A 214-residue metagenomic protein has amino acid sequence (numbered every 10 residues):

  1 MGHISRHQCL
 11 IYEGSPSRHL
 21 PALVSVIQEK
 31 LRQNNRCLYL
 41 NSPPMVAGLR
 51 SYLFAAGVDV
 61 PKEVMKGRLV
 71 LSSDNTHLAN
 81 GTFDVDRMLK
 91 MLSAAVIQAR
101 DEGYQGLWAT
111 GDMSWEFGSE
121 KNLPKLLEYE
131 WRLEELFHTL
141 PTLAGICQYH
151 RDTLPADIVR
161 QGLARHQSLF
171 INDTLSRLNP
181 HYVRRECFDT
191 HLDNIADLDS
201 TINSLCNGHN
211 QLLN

Functional and structural regions predicted by a protein language model:
M1-L213: Non-catalytic regulatory/interaction regions at protein termini and inter-domain linkers
